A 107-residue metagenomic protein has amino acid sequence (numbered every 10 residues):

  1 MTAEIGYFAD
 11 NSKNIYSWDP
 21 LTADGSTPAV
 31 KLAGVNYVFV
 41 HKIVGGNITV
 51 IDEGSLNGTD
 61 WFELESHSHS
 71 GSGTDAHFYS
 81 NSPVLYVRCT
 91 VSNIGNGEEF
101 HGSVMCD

Functional and structural regions predicted by a protein language model:
M1-Y16, H101-D107: Short, intrinsically disordered N-terminal pre-domain segments
G6-W18, H41-K42, P83-T90: Residue-level detection of beta-strand scaffold positions
K13-A33, N47, H69-D75, G97: Surface-exposed ligand/attachment interfaces on beta-rich extracellular proteins
G34-F39, S80-E99: Noncatalytic modules at the cell exterior or secretory-pathway interfaces, chiefly beta-strand-rich lectin/adhesion
I43-T49: Acidic, Ser/Thr/Pro-rich low-complexity intrinsically disordered segments
E53-S55: Conserved Ser/Thr-centered positions that define the repeating blades of beta-propeller domains
E63-S66: Beta-propeller fold detector
